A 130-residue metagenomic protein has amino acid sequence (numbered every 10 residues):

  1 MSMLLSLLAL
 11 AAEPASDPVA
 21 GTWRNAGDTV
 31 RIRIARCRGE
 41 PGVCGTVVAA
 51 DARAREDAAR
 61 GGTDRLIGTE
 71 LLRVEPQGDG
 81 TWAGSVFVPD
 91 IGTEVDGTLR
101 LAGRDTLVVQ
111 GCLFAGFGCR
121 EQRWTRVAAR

Functional and structural regions predicted by a protein language model:
M1-P14: Sec-dependent N-terminal signal peptides of Gram-negative exported proteins
P14-V19, F114-G118: Short beta-strand segments and strand-loop junctions that repeat across beta-rich extracellular domains
V19-A20, N25-D96: Central antiparallel beta-sheet cores of small beta-barrel/beta-sandwich binding domains
G78, G103-D105: Residue-level recognition of beta-strand termini and adjacent short loop/turns
L113-R130: Edge beta-strand at a domain terminus
